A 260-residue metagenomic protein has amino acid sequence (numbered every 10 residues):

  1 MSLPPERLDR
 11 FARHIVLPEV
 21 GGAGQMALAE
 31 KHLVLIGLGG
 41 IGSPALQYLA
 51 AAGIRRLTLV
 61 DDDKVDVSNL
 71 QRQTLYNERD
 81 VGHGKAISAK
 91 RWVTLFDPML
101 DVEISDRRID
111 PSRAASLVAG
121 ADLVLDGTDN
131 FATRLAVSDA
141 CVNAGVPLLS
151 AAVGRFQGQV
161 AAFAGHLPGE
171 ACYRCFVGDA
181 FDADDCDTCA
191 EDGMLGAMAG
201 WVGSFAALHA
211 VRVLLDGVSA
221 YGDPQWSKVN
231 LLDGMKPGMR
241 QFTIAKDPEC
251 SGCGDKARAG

Functional and structural regions predicted by a protein language model:
M1-G260: Adenine nucleotide-associated cytosolic modules
